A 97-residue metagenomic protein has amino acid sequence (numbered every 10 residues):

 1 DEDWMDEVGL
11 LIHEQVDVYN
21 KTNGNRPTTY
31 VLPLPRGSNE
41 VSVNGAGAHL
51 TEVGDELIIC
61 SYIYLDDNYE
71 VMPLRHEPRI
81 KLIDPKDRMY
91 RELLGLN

Functional and structural regions predicted by a protein language model:
E2-N68, P85-K86: Compact, glycine-rich, soluble single-domain proteins
P35, M72-N97: Helix-rich terminal scaffold detector
